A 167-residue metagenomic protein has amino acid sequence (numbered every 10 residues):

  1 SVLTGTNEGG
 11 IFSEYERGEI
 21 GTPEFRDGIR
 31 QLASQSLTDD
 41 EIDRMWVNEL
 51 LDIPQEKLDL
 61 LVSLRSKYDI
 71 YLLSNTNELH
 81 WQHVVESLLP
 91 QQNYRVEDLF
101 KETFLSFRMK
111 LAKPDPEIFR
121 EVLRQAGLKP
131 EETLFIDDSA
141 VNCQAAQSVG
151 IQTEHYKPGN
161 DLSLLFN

Functional and structural regions predicted by a protein language model:
S1-Q55, S66, H80-H83: N-terminal helical cap/lid subdomain that shapes the substrate entry/recognition surface in HAD-like hydrolases
D27, V62, R120: Active-site phosphate/pyrophosphate- and oxyanion-stabilizing loops and adjacent acidic/basic residues in soluble
P54-L58, D115-P116: Conserved strand-to-helix beginnings and helix N-cap segments that scaffold or border functional pockets
E56-K67, L99: Catalytic-core regions built around general acid/base machinery
Y68, N75-N77: General nucleic-acid-binding
I70-L72, T153: Hydrophobic beta-strand scaffold residues
N77-E78, Q82-N167: Asp-based, Mg2+/Mn2+-dependent phosphohydrolase catalytic module
